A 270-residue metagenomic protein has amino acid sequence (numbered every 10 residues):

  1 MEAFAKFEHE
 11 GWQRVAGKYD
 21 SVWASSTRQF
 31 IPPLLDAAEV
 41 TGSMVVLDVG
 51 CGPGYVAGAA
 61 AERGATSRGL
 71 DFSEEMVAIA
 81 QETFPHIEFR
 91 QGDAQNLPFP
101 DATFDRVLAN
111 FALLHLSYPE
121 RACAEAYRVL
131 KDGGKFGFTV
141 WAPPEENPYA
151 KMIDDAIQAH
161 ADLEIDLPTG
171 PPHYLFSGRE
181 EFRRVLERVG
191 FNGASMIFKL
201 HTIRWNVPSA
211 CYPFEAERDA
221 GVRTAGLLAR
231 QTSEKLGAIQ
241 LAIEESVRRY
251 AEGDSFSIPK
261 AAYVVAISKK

Functional and structural regions predicted by a protein language model:
M1-M44, Y55-A59, E75-I79, T83 (+1 more regions): Conserved class I S-adenosyl-L-methionine
E8, S26, P53-Y55, H173-K270: Conserved Class I S-adenosyl-L-methionine
V45-L97, R106, R121: Class I SAM-dependent methyltransferase SAM/SAH-binding core
L47, F104-F111, A262: Short SAM/SAH-binding signature in class I
R106-E120, A142: A short SAM/SAH-binding and catalytic strip from SAM-dependent methyltransferases
E120-K135: A short glycine-rich, Lys/Arg-flanked "PGG" loop and its adjoining helix->strand segment in the class I
K135-L163: Conserved class I S-adenosyl-L-methionine
